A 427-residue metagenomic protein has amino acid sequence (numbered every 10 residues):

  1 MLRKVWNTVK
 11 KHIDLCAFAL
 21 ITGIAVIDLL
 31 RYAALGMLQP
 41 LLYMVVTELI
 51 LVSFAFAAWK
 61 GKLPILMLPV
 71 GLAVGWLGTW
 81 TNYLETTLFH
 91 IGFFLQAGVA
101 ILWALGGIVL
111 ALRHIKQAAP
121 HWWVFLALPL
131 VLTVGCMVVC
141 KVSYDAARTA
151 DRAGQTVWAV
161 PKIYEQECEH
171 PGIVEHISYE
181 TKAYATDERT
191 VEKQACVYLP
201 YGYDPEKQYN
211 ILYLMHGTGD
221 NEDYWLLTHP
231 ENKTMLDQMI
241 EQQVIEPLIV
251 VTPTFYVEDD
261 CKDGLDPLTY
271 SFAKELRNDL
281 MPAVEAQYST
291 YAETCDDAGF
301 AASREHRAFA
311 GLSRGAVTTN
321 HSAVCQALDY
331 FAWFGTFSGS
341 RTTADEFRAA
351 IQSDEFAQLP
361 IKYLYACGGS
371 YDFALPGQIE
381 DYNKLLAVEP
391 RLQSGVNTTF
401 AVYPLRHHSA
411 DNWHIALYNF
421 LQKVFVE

Functional and structural regions predicted by a protein language model:
V5-A17: N-terminal membrane topogenic signal
D14-R113, A119-E427: Non-catalytic cap/lid and distal C-terminal segments of serine-dependent acyl enzymes
